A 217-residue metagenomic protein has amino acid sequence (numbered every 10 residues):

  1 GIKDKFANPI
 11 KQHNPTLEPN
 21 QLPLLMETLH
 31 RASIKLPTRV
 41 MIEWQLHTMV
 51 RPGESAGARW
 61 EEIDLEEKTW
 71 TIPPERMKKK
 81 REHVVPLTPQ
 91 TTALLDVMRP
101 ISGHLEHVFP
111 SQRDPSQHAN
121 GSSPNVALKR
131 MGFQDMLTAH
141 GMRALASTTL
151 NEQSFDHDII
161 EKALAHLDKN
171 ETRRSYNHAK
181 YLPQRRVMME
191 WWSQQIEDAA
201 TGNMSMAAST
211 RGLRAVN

Functional and structural regions predicted by a protein language model:
G1-A58, E66, M77-R81, I101-S102 (+2 more regions): Basic, Lys/Arg- and aromatic-enriched nucleic-acid-binding interface segment
K3, P23-H30, L46, D96 (+3 more regions): Amphipathic, well-packed alpha-helical segments that form the structural scaffold of globular domains
T16-P23, E67, R76, P86-D135 (+5 more regions): Active-site/catalytic core of tyrosine-dependent DNA strand-transfer enzymes
M49, S55, A139-Q153, I160-E161: Short, basic/aromatic-rich helical patch in the C-terminal catalytic core of site-specific tyrosine
A58, A127, A163: Residues in the recognition helix of alpha-helical DNA-binding motifs
E61-T69, Q134-M136, F155-N177, D198-M204 (+1 more regions): Short, polar N-cap/turn motifs at the start of nucleic acid-interacting alpha helices
K78, P89-A93, V97-L105, P110-S116 (+2 more regions): C-terminal secondary-structure termini that scaffold catalytic or DNA-interacting sites
L87, S147-L150, I160, Y176 (+1 more regions): Hydrophobic, well-ordered secondary-structure elements that form the walls of internal hydrophobic environments
